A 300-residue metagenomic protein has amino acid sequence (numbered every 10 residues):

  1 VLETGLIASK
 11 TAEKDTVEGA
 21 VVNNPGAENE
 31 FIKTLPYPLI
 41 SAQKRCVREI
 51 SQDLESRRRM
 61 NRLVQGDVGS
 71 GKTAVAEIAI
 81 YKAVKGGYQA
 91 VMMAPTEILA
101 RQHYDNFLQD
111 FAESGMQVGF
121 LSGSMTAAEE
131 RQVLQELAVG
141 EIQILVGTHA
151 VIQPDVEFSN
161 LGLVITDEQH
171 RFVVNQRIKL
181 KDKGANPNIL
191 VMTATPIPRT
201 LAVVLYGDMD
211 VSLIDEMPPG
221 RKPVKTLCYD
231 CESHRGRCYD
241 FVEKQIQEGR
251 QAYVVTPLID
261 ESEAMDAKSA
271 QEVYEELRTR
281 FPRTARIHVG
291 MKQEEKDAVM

Functional and structural regions predicted by a protein language model:
V1-K33, E77: Interdomain "pre-motor" coupling segment immediately N-terminal to P-loop NTPase/helicase cores
E13-G19, I40-R48, E55-M300: Inter-lobe coupling/hinge segments of SF2-like helicase ATPases
G26-L35, N61, K222-P223: Bateman (tandem CBS) regulatory domains
